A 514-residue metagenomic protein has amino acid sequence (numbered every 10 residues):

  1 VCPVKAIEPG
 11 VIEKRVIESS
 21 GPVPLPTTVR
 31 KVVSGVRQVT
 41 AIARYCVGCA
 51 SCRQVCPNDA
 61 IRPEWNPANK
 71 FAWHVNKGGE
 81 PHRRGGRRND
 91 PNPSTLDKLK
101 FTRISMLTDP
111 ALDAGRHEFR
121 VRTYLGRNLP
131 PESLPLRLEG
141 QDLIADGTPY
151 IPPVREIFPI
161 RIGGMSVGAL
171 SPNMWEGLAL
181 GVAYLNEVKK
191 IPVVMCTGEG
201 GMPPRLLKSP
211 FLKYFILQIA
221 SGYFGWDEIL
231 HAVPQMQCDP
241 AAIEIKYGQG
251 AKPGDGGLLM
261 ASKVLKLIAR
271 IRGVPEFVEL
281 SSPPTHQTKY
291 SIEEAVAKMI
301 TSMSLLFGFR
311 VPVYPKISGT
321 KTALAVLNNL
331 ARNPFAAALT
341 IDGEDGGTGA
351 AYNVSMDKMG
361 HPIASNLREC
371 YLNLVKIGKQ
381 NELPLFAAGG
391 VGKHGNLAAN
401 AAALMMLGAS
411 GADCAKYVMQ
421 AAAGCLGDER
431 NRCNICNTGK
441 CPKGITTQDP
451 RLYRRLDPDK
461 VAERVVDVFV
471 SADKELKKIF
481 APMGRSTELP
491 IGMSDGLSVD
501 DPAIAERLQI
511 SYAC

Functional and structural regions predicted by a protein language model:
V1-V4, E8-S19, P24, G35-R37 (+3 more regions): Glycine-rich phosphate/ribose-binding loops and adjacent secondary-structure elements that form binding surfaces
V4-E8, A50, Q54, N58-E132 (+3 more regions): Alpha/beta catalytic cores of nucleotide-metabolism and tRNA/nucleoside-modifying enzymes
A6-Q38, R44, R53-I160, G164-E187 (+3 more regions): Conserved, well-structured core domains of diverse proteins
I151-E156, I268-P275, D342: Flexible hinge/switch segments at interdomain interfaces of large molecular machines
A183, M236, A331-R332, M405-G408 (+1 more regions): Non-catalytic positions within long, well-ordered alpha-helices that form the structural scaffold/packing of enzyme
V193-M195, V313, T487: Hydrophobic beta-strand scaffold residues
Q237, A242-V296, L305: Active-site cores of enzymes that catalyze phosphoryl transfer or operate on phosphate-rich substrates
